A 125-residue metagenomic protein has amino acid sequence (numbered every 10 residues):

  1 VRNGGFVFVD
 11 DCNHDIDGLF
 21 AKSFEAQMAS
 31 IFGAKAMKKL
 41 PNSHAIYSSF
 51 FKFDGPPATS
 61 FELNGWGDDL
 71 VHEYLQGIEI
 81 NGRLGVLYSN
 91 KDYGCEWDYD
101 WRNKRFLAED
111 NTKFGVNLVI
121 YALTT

Functional and structural regions predicted by a protein language model:
V1, F8-V9, V86-S89, L118: Long, contiguous hydrophobic alpha-helical segments, chiefly transmembrane helices and signal peptides
V1-D17, A21: Short alpha-beta junction capping motif
R2, A29-G33, L123-T124: Sec-exported extracytoplasmic/periplasmic mature domains
H14-D100, L107-T112, V116: An acidic, glycine-rich "communication" segment
G115-T125: Oxidoreductase and adenylate-handling cofactor-binding alpha/beta cores
